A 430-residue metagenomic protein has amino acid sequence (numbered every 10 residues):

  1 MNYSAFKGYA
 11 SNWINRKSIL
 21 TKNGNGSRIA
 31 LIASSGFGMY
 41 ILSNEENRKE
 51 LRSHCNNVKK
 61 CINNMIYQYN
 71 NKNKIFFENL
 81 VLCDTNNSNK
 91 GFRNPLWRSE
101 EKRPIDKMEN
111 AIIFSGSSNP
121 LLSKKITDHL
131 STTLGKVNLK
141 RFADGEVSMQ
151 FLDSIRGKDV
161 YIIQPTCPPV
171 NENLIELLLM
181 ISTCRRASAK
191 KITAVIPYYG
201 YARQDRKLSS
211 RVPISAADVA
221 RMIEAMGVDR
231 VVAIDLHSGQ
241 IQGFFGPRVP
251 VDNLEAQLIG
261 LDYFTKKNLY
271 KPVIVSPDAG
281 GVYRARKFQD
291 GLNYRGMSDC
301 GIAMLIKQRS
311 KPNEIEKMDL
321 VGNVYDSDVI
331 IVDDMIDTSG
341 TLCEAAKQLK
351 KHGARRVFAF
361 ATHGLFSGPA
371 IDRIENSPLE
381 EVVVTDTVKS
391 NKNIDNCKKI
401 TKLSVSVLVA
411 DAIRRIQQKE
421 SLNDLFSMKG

Functional and structural regions predicted by a protein language model:
M1-Y3: Context-dependent free N-terminus signature
A5-G430: PRPP-associated nucleotide enzymes
